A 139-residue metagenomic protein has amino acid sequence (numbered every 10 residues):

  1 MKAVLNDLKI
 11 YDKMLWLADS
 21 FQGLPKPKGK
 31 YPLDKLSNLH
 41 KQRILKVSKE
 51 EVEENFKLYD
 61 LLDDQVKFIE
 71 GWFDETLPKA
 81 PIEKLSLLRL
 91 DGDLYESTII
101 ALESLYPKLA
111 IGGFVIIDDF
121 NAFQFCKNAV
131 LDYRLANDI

Functional and structural regions predicted by a protein language model:
M1-I139: S-adenosylmethionine/decaboxylated-SAM
